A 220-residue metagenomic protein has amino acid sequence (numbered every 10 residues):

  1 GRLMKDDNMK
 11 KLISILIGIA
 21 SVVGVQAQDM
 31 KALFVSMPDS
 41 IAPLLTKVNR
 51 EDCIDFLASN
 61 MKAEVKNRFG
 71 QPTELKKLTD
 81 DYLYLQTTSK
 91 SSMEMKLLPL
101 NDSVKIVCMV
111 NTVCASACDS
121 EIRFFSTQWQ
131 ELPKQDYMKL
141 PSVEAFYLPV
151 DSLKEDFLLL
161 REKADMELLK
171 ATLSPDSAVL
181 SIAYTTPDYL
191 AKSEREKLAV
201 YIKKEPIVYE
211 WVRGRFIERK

Functional and structural regions predicted by a protein language model:
G1-L33: Bacterial Sec-dependent N-terminal signal peptides
Q28-L98: Terminal domain-start segments
L85-Q86, T112-C118, L160, R195-V200: Short consensus segments that form the blades of beta-propeller domains, in both extracellular/periplasmic
K90-E94, C108, A117-I122, A164-L168 (+1 more regions): Short, surface-exposed coil-to-beta transition loops
D102-T112, S177-A183: Acidic/hydrophobic-patterned starts of short beta strands in beta-sheet-rich repeat architectures
K105-L140: Mid-length scaffold segments of soluble, non-membrane domains
E121-W129, V200-R215: A short, surface-exposed beta-strand/turn
Q135-E210, R219-K220: Short aromatic loop motif centered on NTY/YTY
